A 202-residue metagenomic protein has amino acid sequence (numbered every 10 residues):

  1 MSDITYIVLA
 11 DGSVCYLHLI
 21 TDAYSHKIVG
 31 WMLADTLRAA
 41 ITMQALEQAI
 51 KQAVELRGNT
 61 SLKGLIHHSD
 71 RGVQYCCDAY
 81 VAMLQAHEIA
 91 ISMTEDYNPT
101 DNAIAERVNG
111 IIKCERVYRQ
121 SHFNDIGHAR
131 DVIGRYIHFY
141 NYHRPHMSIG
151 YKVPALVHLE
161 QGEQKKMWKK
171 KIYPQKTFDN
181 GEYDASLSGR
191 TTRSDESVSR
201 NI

Functional and structural regions predicted by a protein language model:
M1-H138: RNase H-like DDE/DDD metal-dependent nuclease/strand-transfer catalytic core used by mobile genetic elements
Q85-I89, I111-I202: C-terminal domain-tail junction helix/linker
